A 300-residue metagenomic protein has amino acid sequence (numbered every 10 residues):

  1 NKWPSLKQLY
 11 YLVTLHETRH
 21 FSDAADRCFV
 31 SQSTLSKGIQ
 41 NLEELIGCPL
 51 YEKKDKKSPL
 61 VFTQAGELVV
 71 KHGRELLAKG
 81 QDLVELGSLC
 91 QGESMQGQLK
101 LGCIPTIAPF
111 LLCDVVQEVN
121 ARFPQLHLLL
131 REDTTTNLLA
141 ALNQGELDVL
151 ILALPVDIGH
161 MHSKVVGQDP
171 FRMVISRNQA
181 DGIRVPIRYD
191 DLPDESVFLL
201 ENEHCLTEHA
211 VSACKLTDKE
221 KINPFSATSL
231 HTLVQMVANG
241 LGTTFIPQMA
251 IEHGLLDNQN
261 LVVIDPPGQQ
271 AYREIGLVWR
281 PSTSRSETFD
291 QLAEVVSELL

Functional and structural regions predicted by a protein language model:
N1-Q32, G38, V69, L83: N-terminal short secondary-structure element
E43-Q64: A short LG(V/I)-centered, amphipathic sequence patch enriched for acidic residue(s) preceding the LG motif
L45-I46, V69-Q91, L292, V296: Alpha-helical linker/hinge and terminal dimerization helices associated with HTH transcriptional regulators
Q96-G159: Central regulatory/effector-binding core of bacterial HTH transcription factors
L111, R177, V262-L300: A late-sequence structural motif
I158-V165, D169, H231-P281: Beta-alpha-beta core module
M161-V197: Flexible hinge/capping segments at coil-to-helix
D181, I187-R188, S196-T217, R285-E294: Secondary-structure junction motif
